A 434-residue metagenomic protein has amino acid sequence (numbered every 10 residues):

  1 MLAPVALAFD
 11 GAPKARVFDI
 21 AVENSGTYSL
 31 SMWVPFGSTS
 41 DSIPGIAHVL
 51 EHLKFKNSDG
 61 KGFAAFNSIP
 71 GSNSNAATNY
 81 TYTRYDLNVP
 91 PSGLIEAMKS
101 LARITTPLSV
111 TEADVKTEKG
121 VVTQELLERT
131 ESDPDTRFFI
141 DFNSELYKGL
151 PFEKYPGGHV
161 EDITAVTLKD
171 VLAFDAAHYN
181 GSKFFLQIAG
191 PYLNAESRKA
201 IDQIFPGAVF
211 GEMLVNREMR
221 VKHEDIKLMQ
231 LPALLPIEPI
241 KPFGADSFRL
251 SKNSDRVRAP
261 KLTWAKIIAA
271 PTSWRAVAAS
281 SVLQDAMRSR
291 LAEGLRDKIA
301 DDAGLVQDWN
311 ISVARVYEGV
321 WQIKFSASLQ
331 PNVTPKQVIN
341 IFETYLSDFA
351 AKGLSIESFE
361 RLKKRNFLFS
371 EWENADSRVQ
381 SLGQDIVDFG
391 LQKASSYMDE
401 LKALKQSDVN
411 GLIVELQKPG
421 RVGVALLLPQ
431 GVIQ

Functional and structural regions predicted by a protein language model:
M1-A65, K99-S100, L172-K298, R421-Q434: His/Glu-rich zincin catalytic helix
L2-L7, N143-F185, A195, R220 (+3 more regions): Histidine-acidic residue clusters that define the catalytic metal-binding segment of zinc metallopeptidase domains
S25-D41, I46-V49, G62-P107, T136-E161 (+4 more regions): M16 family metallopeptidases and their MPP-like homologs
K54-D59, K99-V110, G120-E131, N143 (+14 more regions): Sec-exported extracytoplasmic/periplasmic mature domains
Y80-R84, A113-Q124: Short, glycine/charge-rich beta-strand/loop segments that flank catalytic centers and engage negatively charged groups
E112-V115, G211-E218, L354-S358: A short, aromatic/hydrophobic, helix- or strand-capping loop or linear motif that either lines the entrance/gate
E128, G244-S247, S251-K252, L368-W372: Short, low-order "capping/linker" segments at domain edges
A176, S254, R315-Y317, L416: Replace "in large, NTP-powered and nucleic-acid-processing enzymes" with "in large, NTP-powered factors and other
